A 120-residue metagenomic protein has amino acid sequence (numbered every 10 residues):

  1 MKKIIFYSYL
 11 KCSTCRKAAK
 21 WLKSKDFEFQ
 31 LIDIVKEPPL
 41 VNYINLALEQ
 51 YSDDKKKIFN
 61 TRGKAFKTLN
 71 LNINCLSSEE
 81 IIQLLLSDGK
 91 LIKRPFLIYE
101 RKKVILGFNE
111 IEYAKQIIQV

Functional and structural regions predicted by a protein language model:
M1-K25, F29-I34: Local sequence-structure signature of Cys/Sec-based thiol-disulfide redox active-site neighborhoods
K36-V120: Thiol/selenol-based redox catalytic cores and closely related redox-interacting motifs
